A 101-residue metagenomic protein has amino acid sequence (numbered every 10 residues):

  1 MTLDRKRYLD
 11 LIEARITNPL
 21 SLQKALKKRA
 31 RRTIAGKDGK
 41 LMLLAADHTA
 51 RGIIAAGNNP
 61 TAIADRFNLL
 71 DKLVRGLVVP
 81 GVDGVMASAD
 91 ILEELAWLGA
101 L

Functional and structural regions predicted by a protein language model:
M1-L101: Alpha/beta catalytic barrel-like cores
